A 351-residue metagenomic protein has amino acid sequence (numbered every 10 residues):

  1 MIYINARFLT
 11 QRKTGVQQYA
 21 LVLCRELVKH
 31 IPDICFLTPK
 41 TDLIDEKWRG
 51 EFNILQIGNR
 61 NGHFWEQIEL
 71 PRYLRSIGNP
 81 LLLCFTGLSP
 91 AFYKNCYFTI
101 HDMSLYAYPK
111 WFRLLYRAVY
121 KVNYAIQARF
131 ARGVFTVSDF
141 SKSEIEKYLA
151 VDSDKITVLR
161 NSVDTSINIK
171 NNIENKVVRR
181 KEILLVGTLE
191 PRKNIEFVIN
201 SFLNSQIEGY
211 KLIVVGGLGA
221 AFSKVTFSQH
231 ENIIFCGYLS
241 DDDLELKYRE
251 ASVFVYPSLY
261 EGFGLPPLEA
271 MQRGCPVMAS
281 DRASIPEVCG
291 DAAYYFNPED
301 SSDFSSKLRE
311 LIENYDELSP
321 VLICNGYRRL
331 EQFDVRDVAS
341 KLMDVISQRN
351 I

Functional and structural regions predicted by a protein language model:
M1-I351: Carbohydrate transferase catalytic cores enriched for Leloir-type hexosyltransferases
